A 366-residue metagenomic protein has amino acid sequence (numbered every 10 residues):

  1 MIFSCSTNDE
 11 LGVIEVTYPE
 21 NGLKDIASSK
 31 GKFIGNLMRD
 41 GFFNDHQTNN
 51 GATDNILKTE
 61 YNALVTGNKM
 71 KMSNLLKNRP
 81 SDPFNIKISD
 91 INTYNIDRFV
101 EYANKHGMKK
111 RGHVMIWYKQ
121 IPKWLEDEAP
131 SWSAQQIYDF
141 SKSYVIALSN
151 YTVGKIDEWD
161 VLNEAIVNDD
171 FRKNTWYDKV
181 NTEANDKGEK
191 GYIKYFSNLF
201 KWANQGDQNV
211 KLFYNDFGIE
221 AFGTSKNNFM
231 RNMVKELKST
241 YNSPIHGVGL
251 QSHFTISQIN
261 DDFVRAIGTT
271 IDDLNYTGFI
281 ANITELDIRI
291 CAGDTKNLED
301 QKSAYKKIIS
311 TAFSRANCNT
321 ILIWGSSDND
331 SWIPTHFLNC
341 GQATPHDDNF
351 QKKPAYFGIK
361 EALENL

Functional and structural regions predicted by a protein language model:
M1-I26: Bacterial Sec-dependent N-terminal signal peptides
L23-K24, A63-K77, T93-E220, I290: Substrate-binding cleft and catalytic face of glycoside hydrolase catalytic domains, especially the flexible beta-alpha
N36-D40, T66-N68, G112-I116, D160-N163 (+4 more regions): A cross-domain feature marking catalytic cores of carbohydrate-active enzymes and several ubiquitous metabolic/repair
L37-G51, S73-S81, I86-Y94, I166-D170 (+4 more regions): Acidic-and-aromatic substrate-binding clefts and catalytic sites of carbohydrate-active enzymes
F42-E60, D139-L148, S225-L237, A304-I309: Short, acidic/polar
F84-I91, A129-F140, T175-G191, A221-S225 (+4 more regions): Alpha-helix N-cap and loop-to-helix initiation/capping positions
I91-K109, E189-N215, T224-G293, I309-S314 (+2 more regions): Glycoside hydrolase catalytic-domain groove-lining segments
Y151, D160, A165-N185, W202 (+2 more regions): Aromatic-rich peripheral "rim/lid" segments of glycoside hydrolase catalytic domains that contact and position glycan
